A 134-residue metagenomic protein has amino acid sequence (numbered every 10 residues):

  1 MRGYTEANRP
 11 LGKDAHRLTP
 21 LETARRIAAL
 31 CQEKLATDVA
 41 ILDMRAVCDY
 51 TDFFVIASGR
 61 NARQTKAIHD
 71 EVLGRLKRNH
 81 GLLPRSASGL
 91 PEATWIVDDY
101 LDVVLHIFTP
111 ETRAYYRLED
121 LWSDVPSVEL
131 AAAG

Functional and structural regions predicted by a protein language model:
M1-A46, R60-A67, G74, S88-L90 (+2 more regions): Long, contiguous binding/interaction regions
D49-D52, D99-D102: A short, glycine/Asx- and small/polar-enriched loop/turn that sits immediately N-terminal to a beta-strand
I56-S58: Short hydrophobic/aromatic beta-strand micro-patches that form the beta-sheet surface supporting nucleotide- or nucleic
R78-A87: Active-site phosphate-binding and catalytic loops of NTP-dependent enzymes
